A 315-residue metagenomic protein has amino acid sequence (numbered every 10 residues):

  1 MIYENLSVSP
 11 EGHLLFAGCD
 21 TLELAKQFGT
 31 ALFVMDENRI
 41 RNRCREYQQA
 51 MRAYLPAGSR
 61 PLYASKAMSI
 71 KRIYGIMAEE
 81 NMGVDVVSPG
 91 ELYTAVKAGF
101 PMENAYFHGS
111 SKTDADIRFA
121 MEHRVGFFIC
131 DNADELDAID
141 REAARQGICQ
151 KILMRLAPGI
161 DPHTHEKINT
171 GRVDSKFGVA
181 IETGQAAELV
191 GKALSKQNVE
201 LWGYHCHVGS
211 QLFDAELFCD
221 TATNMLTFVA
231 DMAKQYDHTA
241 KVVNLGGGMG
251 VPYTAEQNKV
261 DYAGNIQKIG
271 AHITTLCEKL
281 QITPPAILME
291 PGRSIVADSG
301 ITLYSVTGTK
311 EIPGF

Functional and structural regions predicted by a protein language model:
M1-K151, A187, G191, S195-E200 (+1 more regions): A charged N-terminal "starter" segment
G29-F33, E122-F127, E166-A180, D214-C219 (+1 more regions): Glycine-rich tight-turn/loop motif centered on a GG-T
E37, R41, D114, A133 (+4 more regions): Non-membrane alpha-helical structural segments and their capping/turn regions in soluble enzymes
K66, Y204, E290: Active-site glycine-centered loops adjacent to acidic/histidine catalytic or metal-binding residues that shape
S69-I73, E91-Y93, D114-D116, P158-D174 (+2 more regions): Conserved radical SAM core fold
V87-G90, H108-K112, C149-N169, V199-C206 (+1 more regions): Non-cysteine beta-strand/loop elements that form the S-adenosyl-L-methionine
L156, D161-W202, A215-V229: Active-site/ligand-binding-proximal alpha/beta "capping" segment
V208-F315: C-terminal active-site-proximal or functional interface alpha/beta core segments in diverse enzymes
